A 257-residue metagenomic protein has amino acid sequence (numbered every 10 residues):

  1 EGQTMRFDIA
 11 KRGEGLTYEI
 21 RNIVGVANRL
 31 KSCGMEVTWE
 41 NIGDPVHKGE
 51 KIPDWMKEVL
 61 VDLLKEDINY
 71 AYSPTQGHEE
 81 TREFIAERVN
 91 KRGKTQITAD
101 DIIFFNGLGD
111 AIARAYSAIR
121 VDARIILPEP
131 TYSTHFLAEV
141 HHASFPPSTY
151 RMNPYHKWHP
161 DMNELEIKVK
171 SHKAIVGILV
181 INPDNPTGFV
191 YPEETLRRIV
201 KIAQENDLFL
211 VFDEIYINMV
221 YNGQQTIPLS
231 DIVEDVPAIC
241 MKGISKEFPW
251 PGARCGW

Functional and structural regions predicted by a protein language model:
E1-T4: Short, Lys/Arg-enriched N-terminal segments with co-localized hydrophobic residues within the first ~10-30 amino acids
R6-G107, R114, E164: N-terminal small-domain helix-loop-helix segment of the aminotransferase-like
C33, E205-N206, V236: Helix C-cap/helix->beta junction micro-motif
V37, P146-P147, L210: Hydrophobic beta-strand scaffold residues
V46-E50, P186-F189, N218-M219, F248-W250: Short catalytic/ligand-binding loop motif for oxyanion handling, primarily in non-cytosolic enzymes, centered on
I68-I202, I217-D235, I239: Conserved core of the PLP fold type I
E214: Walker B catalytic acidic pair
I232-W257: Active-site PLP attachment segment
